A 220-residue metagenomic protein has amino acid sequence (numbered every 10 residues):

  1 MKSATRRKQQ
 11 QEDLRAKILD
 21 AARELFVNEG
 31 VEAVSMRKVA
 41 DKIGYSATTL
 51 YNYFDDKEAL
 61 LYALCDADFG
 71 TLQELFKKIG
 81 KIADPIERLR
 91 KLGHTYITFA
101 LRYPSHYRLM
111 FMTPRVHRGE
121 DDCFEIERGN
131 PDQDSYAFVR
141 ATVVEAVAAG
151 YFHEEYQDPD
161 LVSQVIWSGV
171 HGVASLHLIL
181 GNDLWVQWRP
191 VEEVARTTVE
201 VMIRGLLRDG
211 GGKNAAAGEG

Functional and structural regions predicted by a protein language model:
M1-E29, A33-K38, K42, A59-Y62: Basic, helix-initiating cap at the start of DNA-binding domains
I43-F54: Short hydrophobic/aromatic patch on the recognition helix
L61-D68, M110: Alpha-helical DNA-contacting segments of helix-turn-helix folds
A63, K77-H106, N130-P131, P159-I166: Hydrophobic alpha-helical connector segments
D66-K91, D121-S135, E145-A148: Amphipathic alpha-helical linker/stalk segments
R102-A141, E145, Y151-F152, D160-L161 (+2 more regions): Short secondary-structure transition hinges
D122, A148-T198, D209-G220: Hydrophobic/aromatic-rich alpha-helical bundle segments in the mid-to-C-terminal region
